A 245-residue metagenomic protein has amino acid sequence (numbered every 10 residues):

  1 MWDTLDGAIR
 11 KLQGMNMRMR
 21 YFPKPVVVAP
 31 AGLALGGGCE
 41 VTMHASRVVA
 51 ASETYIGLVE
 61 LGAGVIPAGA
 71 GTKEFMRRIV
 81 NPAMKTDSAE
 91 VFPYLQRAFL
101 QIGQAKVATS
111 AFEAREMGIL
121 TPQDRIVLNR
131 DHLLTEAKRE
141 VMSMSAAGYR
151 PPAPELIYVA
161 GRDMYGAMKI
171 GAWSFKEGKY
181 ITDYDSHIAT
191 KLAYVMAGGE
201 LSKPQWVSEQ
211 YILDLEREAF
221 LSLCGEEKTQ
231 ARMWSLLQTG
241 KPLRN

Functional and structural regions predicted by a protein language model:
W2-L156: Conserved catalytic cores of soluble enzyme domains, especially glycine-rich substrate-binding beta-alpha loops
P82-Q101, A105-K106, S110, E116 (+2 more regions): Intrinsically disordered, low-complexity segments enriched in small/flexible residues
